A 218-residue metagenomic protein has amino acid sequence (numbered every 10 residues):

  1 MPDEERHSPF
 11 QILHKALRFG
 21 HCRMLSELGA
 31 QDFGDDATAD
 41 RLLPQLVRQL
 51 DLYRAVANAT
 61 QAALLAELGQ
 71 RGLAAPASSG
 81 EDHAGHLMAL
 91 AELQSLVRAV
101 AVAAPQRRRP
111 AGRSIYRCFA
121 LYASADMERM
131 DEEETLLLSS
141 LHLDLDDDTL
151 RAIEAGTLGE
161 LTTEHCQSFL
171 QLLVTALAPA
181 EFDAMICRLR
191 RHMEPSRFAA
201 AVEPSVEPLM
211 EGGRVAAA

Functional and structural regions predicted by a protein language model:
M1-A218: Small-residue-biased structural context
